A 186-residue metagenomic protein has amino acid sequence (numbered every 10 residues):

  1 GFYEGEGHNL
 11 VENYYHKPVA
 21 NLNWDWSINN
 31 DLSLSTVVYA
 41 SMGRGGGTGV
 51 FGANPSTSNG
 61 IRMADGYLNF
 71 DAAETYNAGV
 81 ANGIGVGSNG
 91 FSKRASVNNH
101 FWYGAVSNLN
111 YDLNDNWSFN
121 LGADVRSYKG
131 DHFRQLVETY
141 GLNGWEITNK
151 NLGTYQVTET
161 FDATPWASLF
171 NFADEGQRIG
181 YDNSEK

Functional and structural regions predicted by a protein language model:
E4-H16: A conserved mid-domain beta-alpha-beta active-site/ligand-binding segment of alpha/beta enzyme cores
Y15-G46, G52-K186: Face-selective signature of the C-terminal outer-membrane beta-barrel domain
